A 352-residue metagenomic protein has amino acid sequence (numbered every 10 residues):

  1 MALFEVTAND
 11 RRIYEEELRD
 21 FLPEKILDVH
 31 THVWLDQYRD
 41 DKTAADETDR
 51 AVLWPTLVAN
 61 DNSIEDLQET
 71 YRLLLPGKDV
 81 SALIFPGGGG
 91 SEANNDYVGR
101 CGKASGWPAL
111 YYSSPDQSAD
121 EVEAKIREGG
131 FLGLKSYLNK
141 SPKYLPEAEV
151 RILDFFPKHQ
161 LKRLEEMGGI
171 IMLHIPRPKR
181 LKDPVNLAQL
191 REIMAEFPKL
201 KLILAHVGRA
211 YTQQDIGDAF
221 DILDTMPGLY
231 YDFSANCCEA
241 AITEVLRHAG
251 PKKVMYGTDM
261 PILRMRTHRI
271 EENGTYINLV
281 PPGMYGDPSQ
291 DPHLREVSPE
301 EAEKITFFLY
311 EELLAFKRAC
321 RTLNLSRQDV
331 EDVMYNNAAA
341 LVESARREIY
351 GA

Functional and structural regions predicted by a protein language model:
M1-P86: An N-terminally biased module of ancient metal coordination in phosphate/nucleic-acid-related enzymes
A2-D10, G89-K179, T225, L229: Active-site gating/metal-coordination segments in enzymes
A2-R12, V207-A352: H/E-rich (His + Asp/Glu) clusters that bind or coordinate divalent metals
L27-T31, S81-P86, P108-Y112, L132-S136 (+4 more regions): Hydrophobic faces of well-ordered beta-strands that scaffold small-molecule active sites in alpha/beta enzyme cores
H30, V98, K125, L134 (+6 more regions): Conserved, mostly hydrophobic/aromatic
H32-Q37, G89-E92, D116-S118, K140-K143 (+4 more regions): Active-site environment of divalent metal-dependent phosphoester hydrolases
Q37-A44, N95-D96, V122, P146-A148 (+5 more regions): Short aromatic-enriched loop/helix-cap "lid" or pocket-rim segments at secondary-structure transitions that line
E92-G99, A119-R127, R180-E196, Y211-L223 (+1 more regions): Distinct, well-ordered alpha-helical segments
